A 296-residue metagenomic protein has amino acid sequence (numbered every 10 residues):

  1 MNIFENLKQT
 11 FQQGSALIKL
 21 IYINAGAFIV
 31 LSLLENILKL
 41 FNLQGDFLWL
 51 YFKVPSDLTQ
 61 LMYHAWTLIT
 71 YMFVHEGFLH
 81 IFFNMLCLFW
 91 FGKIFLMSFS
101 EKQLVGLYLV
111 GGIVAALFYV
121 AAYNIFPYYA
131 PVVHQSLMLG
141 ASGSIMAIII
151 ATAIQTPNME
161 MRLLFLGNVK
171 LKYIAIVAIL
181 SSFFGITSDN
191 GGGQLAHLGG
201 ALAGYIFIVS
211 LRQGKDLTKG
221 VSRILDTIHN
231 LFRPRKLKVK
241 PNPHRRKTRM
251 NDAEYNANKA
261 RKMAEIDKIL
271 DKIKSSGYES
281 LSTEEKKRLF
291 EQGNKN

Functional and structural regions predicted by a protein language model:
M1-E265, I269: A detector for small-residue-rich transmembrane helices and their helix-helix packing motifs
K259-N296: Terminal membrane-proximal soluble interaction domains of membrane-associated proteins
